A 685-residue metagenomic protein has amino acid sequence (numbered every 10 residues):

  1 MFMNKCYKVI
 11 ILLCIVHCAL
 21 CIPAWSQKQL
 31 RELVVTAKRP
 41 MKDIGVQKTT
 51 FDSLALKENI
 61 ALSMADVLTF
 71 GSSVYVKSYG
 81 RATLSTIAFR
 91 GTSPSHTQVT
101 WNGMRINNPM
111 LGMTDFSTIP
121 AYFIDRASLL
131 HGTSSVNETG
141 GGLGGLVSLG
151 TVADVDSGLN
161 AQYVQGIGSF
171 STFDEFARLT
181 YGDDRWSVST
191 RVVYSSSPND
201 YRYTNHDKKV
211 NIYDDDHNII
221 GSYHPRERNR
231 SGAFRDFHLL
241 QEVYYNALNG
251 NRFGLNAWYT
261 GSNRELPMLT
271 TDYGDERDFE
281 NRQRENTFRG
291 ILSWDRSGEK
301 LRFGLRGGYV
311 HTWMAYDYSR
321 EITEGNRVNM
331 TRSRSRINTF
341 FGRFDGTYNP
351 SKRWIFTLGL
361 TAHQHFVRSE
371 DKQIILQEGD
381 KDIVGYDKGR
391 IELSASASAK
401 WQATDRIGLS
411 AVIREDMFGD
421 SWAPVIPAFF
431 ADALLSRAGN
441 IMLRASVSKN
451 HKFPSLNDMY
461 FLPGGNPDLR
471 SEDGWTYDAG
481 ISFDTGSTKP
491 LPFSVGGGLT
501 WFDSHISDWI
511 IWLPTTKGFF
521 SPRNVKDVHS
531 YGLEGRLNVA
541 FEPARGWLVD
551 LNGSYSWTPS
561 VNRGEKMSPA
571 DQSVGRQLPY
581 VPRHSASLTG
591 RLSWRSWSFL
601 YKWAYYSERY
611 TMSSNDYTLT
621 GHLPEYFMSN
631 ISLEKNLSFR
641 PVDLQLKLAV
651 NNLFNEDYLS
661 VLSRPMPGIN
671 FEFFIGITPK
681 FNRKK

Functional and structural regions predicted by a protein language model:
R31-N59, T86, P94, A127: N-terminal periplasmic "start-of-domain" segments of outer-membrane beta-barrel proteins
M64-V67, S85-A88, T100, T114-S117 (+3 more regions): N-terminal periplasmic accessory domains that precede and gate Gram-negative outer-membrane beta-barrel machines
A65-R105: Extracytoplasmic beta-strand/coil segments of soluble accessory domains associated with Gram-negative outer-membrane
M104-G132: Short acidic/polar hinge/loop motifs at secondary-structure boundaries that mediate gating or recognition
G158, Y181-N281: Periplasmic-side early beta-strands and strand-to-turn transitions of outer-membrane beta-barrels
V243-S262, Q283-W422, L434, V495-W501 (+2 more regions): Face-selective signature of the C-terminal outer-membrane beta-barrel domain
S297-Y318, S436, R444, E472-Y531 (+3 more regions): Membrane-embedded beta-barrel scaffold of Gram-negative outer-membrane proteins
Q402-I407, S494-H505, N524-T611, D643: Gram-negative outer-membrane beta-barrel transporters
